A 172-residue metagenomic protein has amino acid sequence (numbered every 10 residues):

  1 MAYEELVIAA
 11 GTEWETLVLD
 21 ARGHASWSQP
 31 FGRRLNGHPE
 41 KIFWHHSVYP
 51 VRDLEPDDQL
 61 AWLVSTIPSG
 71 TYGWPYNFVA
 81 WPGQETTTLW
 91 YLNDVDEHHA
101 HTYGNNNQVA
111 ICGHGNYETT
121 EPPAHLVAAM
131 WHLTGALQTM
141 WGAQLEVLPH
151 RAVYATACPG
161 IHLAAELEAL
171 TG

Functional and structural regions predicted by a protein language model:
M1-S47, P82-H99, G104-G172: Basic/polar, cationic surfaces and motifs that engage anionic cell-wall and phosphate/carboxylate ligands
L35-T66: Active-site acidic/histidine clusters and adjacent loop/turn architecture that either coordinate catalytic ions
L54-P75, V79-Q84, L89-D94: Glycan-recognition patch characteristic of GH18 chitinases/ENGases and related GlcNAc/peptidoglycan-binding proteins
